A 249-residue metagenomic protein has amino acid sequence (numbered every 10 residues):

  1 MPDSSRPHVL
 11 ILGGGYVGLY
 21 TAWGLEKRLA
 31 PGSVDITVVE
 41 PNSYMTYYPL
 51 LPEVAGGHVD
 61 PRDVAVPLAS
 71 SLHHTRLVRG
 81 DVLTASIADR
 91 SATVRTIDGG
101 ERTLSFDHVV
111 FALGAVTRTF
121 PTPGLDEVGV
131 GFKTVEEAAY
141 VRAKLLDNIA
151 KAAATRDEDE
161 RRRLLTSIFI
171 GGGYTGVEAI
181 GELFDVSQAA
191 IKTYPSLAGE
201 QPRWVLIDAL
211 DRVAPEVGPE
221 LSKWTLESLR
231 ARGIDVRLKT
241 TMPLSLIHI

Functional and structural regions predicted by a protein language model:
P2-R6, R76-I168, V186: FAD-binding core/adjacent interface of flavoenzyme oxidoreductases
P2-T84, S167, Y174-V217: Beta1-alpha1 glycine-rich phosphate/pyrophosphate-binding loop at the start of Rossmann-like nucleotide-binding domains
I36, T134, L229: Residue-level signature of catalytic and energy-coupling elements of molecular machines, predominantly ATP/GTP-dependent
P41, A85, K239-T241, S245: Residue-level recognition of beta-strand microenvironments
L51-G57, D126-V130, L221: Short glycine-enriched, charge-decorated loop/helix-capping segments at active-site entrances that position
D63, P67, S105, W224: Short Gly/charged-rich anion-binding patches and loops
L68-L72, S222-V236: Helical element adjacent to the flavin cofactor pocket in flavoenzyme catalytic cores
I247-I249: Conserved small/polar residues in nucleotide/adenosyl-binding loops
